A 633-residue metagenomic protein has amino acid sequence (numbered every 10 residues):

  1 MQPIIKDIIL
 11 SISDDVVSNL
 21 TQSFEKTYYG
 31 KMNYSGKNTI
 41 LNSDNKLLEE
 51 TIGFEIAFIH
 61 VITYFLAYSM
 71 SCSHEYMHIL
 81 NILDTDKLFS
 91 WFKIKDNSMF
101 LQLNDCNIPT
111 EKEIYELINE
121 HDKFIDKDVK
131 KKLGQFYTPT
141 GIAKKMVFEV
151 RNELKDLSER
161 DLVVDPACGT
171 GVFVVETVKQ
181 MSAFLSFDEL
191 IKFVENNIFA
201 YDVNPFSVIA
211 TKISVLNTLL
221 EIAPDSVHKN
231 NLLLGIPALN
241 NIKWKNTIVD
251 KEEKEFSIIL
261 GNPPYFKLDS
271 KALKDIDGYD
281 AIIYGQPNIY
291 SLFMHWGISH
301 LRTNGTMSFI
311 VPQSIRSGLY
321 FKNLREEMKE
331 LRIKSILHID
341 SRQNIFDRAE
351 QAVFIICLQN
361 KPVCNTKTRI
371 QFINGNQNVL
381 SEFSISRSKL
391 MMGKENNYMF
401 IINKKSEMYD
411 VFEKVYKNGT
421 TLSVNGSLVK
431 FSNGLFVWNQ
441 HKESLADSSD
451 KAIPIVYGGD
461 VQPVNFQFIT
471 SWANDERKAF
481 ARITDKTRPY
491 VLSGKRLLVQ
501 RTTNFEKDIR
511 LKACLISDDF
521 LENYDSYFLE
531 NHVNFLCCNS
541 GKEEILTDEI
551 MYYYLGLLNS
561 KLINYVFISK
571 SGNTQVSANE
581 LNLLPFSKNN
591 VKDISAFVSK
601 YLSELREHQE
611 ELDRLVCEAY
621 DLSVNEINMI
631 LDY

Functional and structural regions predicted by a protein language model:
M1-I94, K132-K251, S341-R342: Charged, often flexible domain-edge or linker segments that flank or initiate folded functional domains
M1-P3, G141-I142, C168, V175 (+6 more regions): Signature of N6-adenine DNA methyltransferases within the class I
L20, G30-D44, E113-D128, L154 (+4 more regions): Active-site-adjacent bridging/hinge elements
I82-K127: Non-catalytic substrate-recognition/targeting regions of SAM-dependent transferases
N119, K123, K127, K145-E153 (+20 more regions): Generic, well-ordered alpha-helical scaffold segments in large soluble proteins
D161, N240, S257, K334 (+1 more regions): Conserved acidic residues
Y409-K592, E618: Polybasic, glycine- and aromatic-enriched phosphate-binding surface used to engage nucleic acids
E580-Y620: Extended amphipathic alpha-helical segments enriched in small hydrophobics
